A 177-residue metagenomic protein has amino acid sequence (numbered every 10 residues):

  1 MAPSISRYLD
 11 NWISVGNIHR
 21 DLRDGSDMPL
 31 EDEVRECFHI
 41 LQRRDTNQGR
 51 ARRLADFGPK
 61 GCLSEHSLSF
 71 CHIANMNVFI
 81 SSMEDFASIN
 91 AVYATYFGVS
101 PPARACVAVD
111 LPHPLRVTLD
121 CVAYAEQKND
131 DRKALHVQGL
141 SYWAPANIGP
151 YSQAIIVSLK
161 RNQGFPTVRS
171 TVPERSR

Functional and structural regions predicted by a protein language model:
M1-R177: Short, polar/acidic, helix-capping and beta-turn segments at strand->helix junctions that line the mouths
